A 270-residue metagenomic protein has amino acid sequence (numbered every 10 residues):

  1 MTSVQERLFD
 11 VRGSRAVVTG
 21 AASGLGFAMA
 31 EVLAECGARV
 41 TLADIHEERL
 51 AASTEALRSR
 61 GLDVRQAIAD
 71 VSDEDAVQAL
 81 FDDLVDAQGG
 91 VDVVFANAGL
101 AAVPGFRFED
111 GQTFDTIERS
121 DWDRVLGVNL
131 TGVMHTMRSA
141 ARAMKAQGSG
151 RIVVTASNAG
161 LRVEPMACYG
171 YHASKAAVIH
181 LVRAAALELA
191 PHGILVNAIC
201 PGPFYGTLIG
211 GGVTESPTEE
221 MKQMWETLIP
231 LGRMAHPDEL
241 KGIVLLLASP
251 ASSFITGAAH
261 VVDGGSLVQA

Functional and structural regions predicted by a protein language model:
T2-D10, L245, T256-A270: Short C-terminal tail/terminal secondary-structure segment of NAD(P)H-dependent dehydrogenase/reductase domains
G105-F114, E118-D123, M221, W225: Substrate-binding pocket helix/loop in short-chain dehydrogenase/reductase
M137, S174, V182: Active-site helix of classical SDR
R142, L187-E188, S253: Alpha-helical segment proximal to the catalytic Tyr-Lys
S157: Residue(s) in the substrate-gating loop at a strand-loop-helix junction that position the organic substrate next
A190, L195, C200, I255-G257: Short, small/polar-rich loop/turn modules that mediate ligand/substrate recognition or access, typified
V196, C200-G212: Short, flexible catalytic-loop segment of classical short-chain dehydrogenase/reductase
